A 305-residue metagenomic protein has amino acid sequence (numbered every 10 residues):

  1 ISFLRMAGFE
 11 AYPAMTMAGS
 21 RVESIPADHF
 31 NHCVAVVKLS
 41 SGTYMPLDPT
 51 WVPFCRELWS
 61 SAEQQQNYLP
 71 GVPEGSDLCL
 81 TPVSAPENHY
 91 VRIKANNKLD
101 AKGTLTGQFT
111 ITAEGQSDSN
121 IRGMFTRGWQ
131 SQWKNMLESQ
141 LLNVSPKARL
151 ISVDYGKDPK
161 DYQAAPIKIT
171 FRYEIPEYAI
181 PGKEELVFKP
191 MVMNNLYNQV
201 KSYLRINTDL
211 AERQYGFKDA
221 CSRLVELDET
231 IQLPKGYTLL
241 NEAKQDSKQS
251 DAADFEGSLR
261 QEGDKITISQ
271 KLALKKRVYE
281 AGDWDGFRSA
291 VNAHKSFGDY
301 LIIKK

Functional and structural regions predicted by a protein language model:
I1-K305: A sensor for short, sequence-defined functional sites
